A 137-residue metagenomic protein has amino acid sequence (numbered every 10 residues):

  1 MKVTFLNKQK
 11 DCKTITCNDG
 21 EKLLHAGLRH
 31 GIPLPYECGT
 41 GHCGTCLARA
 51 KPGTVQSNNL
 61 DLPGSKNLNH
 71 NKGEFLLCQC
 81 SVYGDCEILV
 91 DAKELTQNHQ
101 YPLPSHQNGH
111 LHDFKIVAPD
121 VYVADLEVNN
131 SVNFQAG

Functional and structural regions predicted by a protein language model:
K2, Q9, K22-A26, H30 (+2 more regions): FNR-like FAD-binding dehydrogenase module
V3-L6, A48: A short beta-strand micro-motif
D11-E21: Short, contiguous acidic and Ser/Thr-rich linear segments
P33: Residue-level detector of anion-binding/catalytic polar loops
G39, L47-A50, Q79-V82: Cys/His-coordinated zinc-binding microdomains
K51-S57: C-terminal catalytic core of tyrosine-transesterase DNA break-rejoin enzymes
